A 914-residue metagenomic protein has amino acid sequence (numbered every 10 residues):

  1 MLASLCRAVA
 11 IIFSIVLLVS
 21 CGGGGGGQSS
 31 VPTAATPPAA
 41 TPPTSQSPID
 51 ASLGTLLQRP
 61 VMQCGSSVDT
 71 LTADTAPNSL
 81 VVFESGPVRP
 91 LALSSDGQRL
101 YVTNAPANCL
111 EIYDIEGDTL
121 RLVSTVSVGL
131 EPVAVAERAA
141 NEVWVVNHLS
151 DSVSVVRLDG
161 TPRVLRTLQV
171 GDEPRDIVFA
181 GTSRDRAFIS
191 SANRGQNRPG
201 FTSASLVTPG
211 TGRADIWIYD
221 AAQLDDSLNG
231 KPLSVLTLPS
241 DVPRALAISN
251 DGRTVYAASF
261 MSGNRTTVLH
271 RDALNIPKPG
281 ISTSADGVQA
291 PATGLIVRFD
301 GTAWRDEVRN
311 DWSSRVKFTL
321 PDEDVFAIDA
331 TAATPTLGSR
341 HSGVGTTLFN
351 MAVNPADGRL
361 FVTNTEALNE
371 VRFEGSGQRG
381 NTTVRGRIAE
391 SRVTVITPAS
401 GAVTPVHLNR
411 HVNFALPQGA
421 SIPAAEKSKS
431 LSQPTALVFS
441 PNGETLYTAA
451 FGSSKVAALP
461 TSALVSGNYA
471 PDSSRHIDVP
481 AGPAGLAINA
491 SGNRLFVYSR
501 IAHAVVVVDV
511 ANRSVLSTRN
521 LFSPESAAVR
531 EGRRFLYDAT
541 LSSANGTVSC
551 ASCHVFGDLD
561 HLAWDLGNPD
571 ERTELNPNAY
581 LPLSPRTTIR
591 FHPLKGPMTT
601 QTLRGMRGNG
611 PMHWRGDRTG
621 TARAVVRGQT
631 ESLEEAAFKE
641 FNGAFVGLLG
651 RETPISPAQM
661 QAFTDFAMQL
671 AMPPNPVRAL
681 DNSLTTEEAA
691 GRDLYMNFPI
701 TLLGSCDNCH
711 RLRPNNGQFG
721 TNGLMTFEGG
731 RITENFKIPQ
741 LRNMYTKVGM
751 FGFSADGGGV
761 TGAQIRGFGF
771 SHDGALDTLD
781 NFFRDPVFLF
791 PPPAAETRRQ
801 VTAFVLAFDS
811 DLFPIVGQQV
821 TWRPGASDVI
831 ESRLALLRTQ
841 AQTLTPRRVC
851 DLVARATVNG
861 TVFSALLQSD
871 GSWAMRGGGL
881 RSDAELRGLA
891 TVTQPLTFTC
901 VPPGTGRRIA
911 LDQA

Functional and structural regions predicted by a protein language model:
L17-V68: Bacterial Sec-dependent N-terminal signal peptides
L53-V88, L120, K231, P335-L337 (+2 more regions): A short helix->beta-strand "capping" segment at the edge of beta-propeller domains
A76-E111, L320, S432-P441: Beta-strand-rich domains and repeat architectures in extracellular enzymes and scaffolds, especially beta-propellers
T119-A140, H148, P174-D176: Blade-loop segments of beta-propeller domains
P162-G181, S190-G195, G200-D215, L228-I248 (+1 more regions): Asp-box/WD-like beta-propeller blade repeats and closely related beta-sheet repeat scaffolds
R163, A180, I248, Y256-G263 (+5 more regions): Periplasmic c-type cytochrome electron-transfer domains
S190-T211, A258-T319, V362-E390: Short, conserved, GDST-rich strand-edge loop motifs in beta-rich repeat architectures
